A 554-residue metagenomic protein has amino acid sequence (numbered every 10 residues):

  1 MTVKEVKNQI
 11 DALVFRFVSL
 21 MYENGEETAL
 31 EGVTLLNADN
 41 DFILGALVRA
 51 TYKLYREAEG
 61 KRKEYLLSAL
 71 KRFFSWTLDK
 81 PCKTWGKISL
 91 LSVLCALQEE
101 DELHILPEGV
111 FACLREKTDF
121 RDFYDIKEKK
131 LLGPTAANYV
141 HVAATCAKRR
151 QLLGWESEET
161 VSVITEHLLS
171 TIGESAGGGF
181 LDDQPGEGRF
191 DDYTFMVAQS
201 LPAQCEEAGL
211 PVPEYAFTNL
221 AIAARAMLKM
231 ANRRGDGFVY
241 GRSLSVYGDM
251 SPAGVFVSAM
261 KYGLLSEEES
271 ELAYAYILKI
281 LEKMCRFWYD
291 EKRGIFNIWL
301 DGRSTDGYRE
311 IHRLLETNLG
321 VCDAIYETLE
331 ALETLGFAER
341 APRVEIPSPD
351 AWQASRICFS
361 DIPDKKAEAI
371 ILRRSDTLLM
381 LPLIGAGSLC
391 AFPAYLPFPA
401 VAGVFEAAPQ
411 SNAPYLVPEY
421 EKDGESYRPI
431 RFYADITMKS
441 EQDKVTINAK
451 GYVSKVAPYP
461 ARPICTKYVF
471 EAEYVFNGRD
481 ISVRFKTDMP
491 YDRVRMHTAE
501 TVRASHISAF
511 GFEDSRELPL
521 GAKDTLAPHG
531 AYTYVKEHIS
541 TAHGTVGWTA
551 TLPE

Functional and structural regions predicted by a protein language model:
M1-Y65: Low-complexity, Ser/Thr/Pro/Gly-enriched N-terminal "stalk/linker" regions
V3-D11, L44-V48, L70, L106 (+3 more regions): Contiguous, function-dense segments enriched for cysteine-driven chemistry and partner/ligand-binding capacity
F15-E27, E64-S75, A112-K127: Trp- and S/T/G-rich repeat-edge/linker motifs of beta-rich repeat architectures
G32-N37, F73-P81, Y124-G133: Helix-loop junctions that connect tandem helical modules in alpha-solenoid scaffolds
L36-E57, P81-E100, A136-L153, D191-T194 (+1 more regions): An alpha-helical repeat/solenoid feature that recognizes helix-turn-helix modules
A112-Q353: Extracellular polysaccharide-recognition and catalytic grooves
R233, G237, M250-A531: Extended polysaccharide-engagement surfaces of secreted carbohydrate-active enzymes
L520-E554: Beta-strand-rich recognition/accessory modules
